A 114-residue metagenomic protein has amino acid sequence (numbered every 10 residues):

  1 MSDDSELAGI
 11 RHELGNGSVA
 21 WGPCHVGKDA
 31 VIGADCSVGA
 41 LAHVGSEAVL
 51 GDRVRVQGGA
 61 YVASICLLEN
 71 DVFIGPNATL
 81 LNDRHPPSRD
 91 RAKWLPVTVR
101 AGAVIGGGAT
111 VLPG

Functional and structural regions predicted by a protein language model:
M1-L14, A20-G114: Flexible, glycine/small-residue-enriched loop-and-beta-strand segment within the central core of proteins
